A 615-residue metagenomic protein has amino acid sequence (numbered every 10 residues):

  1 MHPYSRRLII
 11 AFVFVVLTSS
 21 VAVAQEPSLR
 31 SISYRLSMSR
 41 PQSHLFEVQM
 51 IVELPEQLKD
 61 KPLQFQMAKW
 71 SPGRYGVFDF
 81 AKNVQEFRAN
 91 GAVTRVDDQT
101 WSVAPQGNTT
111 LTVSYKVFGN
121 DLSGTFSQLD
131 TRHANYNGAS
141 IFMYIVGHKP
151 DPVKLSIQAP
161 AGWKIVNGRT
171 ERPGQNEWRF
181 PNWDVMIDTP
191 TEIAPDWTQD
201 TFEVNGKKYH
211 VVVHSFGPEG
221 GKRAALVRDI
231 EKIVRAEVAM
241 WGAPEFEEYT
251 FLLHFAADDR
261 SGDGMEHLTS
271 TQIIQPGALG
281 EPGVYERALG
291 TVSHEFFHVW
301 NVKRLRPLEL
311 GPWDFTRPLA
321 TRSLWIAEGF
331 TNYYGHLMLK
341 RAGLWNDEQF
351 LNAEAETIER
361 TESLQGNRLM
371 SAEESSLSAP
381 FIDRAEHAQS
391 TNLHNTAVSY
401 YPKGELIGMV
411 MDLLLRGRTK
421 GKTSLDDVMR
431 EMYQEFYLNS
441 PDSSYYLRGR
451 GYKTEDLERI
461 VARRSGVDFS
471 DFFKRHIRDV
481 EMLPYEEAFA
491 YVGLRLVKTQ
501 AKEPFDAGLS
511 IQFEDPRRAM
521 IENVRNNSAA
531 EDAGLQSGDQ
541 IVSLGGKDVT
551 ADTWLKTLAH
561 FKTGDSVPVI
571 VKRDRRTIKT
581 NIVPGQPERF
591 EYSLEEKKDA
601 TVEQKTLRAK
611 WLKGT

Functional and structural regions predicted by a protein language model:
I9-S20: Bacterial N-terminal signal peptides
M38-S39, I51, G73-D130: A surface-exposed beta-strand-loop module
F46-A81, S140-P160: Surface-exposed beta-strand/loop patches in extracellular or lumenal glycoproteins
A68, Y115-P195: Extended, low-hydrophobicity, Ser/Thr/Pro/Gly-biased non-transmembrane segments
G76, F80-N83, P150-T170, P181-V185 (+5 more regions): Zn2+-dependent metallopeptidase catalytic core
T198-L324: Juxtacatalytic substrate-recognition/specificity segment
T271-L279, R304-L305, T316-L369: Post-HExxH zinc-binding segment in Zn-dependent metallohydrolases
G335, W345-T615: C-terminal recognition in membrane/secretory proteostasis and scaffolding
